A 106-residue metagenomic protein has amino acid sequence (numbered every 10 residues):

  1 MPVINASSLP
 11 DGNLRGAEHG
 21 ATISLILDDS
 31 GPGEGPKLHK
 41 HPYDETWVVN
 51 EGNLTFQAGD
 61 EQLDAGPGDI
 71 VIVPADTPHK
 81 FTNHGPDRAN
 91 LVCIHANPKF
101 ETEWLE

Functional and structural regions predicted by a protein language model:
M1-D29, K37, E103-E106: A short, N-terminal "cap"/entry segment at the start of jelly-roll beta-barrel domains of the cupin/DSBH fold
S30, K40-F56, I94: Short, conserved beta-strand element in jelly-roll/cupin
T46, N53-T55, Q62, P78 (+1 more regions): Structural motif
D60-A75: Short acidic-glycine-tyrosine-enriched beta hairpin
P67, T82-N83, E103-W104: Short glycine-/acidic-enriched loop or helix-start segments at secondary-structure transitions that form or flank
A75-F100: Ligand-binding loop in jelly-roll beta-barrel domains
